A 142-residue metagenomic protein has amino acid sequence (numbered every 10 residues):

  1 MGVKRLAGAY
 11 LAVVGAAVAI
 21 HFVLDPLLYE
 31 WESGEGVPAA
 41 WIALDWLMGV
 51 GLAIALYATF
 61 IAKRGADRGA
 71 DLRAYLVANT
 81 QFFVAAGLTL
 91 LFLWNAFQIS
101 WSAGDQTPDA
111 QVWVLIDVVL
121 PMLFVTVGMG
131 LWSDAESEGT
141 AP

Functional and structural regions predicted by a protein language model:
M1-V3: Short, Lys/Arg-rich, polar N-terminal cytosolic tail immediately upstream of the first transmembrane signal-anchor
L6-G15, A43, D71-L91: Transmembrane alpha-helical segments of multi-pass membrane proteins
A16, I20, A53, L90-L93 (+2 more regions): Alpha-helical transmembrane segments of polytopic integral membrane proteins, especially the permease/helical cores
F22-S33, L93-G104: Juxtamembrane "helix-exit" motif on the non-cytosolic side of transmembrane helices
L27-G51, A74-T80, A110-D117: Transmembrane alpha-helix entry/boundary detector in multi-pass membrane proteins
M48-R68: Canonical alpha-helical transmembrane segments
V50-L56, F83-N95: A generic, lipid-embedded transmembrane alpha helix
A103-G139: Alpha-helical membrane-associated segments of multi-pass integral membrane proteins
